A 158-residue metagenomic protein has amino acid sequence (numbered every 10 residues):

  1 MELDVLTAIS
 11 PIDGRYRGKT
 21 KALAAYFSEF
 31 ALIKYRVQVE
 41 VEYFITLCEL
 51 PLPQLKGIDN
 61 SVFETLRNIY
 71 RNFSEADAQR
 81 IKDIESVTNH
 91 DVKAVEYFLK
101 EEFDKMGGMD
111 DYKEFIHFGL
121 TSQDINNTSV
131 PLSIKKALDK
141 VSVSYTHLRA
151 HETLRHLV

Functional and structural regions predicted by a protein language model:
M1-E152: A helix-coil-helix interface module used to build multimeric assemblies and to scaffold catalytic/cofactor sites
